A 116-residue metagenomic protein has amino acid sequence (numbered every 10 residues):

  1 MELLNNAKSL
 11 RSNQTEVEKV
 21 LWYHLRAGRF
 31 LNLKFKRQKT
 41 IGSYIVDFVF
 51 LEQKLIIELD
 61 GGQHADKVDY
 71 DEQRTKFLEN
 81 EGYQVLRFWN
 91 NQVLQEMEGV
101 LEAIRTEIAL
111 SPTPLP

Functional and structural regions predicted by a protein language model:
M1-L33, L110-P116: Solvent-exposed, charged helical/coil patches that constitute nucleic-acid or partner-interaction surfaces
L10, Q14, V20, G42-I108: Basic, amphipathic alpha-helical patches used to engage nucleic acids or provide basic targeting signals, exemplified
L33-K34, Y83: A generic structural motif
R37-K39: Short acidic-hydrophobic surface loop/beta-edge motif
